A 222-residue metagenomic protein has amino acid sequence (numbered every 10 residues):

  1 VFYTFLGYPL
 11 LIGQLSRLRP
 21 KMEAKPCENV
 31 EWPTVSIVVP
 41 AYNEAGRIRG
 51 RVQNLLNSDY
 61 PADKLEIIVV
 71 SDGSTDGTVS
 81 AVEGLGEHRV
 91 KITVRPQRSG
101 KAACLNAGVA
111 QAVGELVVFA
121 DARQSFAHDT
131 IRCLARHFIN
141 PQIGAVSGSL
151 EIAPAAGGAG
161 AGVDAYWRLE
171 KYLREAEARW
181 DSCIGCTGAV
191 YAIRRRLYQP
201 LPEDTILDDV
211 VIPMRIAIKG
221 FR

Functional and structural regions predicted by a protein language model:
V1-E28, A178: N-terminal membrane-anchoring/stem segments of glycan-assembly enzymes
P33-S36, E66, V211: Cell-envelope/extracellular polymer assembly enzymes that use nucleotide-activated donors
S36, N54, P61, S71-S80 (+2 more regions): A conserved acidic beta->alpha catalytic loop
G46-G50, K64-L65, T75-G84, D129: Acidic helix N-cap motif at the loop->helix transition within catalytic regions of sugar-transfer enzymes
A62-V69, V79-Q111, G157-G162, W167-R168 (+1 more regions): Conserved donor nucleotide-binding strand/loop of the catalytic core
G77, A81, A120-H137: Acidic donor-binding/catalytic loop of UDP-sugar-dependent glycosyltransferases, especially processive GT2
V117: Short aromatic/hydrophobic "clamp" motif used to bind/position activated sugar donors
H128-A161: Conserved donor NDP-sugar-binding/catalytic core segment of glycosyltransferases
